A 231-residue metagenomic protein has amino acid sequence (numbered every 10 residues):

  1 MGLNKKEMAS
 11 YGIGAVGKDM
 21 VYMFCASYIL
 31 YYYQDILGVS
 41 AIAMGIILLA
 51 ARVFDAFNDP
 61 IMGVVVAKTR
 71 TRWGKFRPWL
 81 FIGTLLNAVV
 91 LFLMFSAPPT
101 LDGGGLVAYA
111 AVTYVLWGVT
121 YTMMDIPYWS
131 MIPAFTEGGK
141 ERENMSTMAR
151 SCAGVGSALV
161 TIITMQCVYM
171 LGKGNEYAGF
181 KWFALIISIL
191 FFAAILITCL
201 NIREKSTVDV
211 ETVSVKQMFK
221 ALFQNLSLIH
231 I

Functional and structural regions predicted by a protein language model:
G2-I229: Membrane-embedded alpha-helical bundles of multi-pass transporters/translocases, especially carrier/permease families
